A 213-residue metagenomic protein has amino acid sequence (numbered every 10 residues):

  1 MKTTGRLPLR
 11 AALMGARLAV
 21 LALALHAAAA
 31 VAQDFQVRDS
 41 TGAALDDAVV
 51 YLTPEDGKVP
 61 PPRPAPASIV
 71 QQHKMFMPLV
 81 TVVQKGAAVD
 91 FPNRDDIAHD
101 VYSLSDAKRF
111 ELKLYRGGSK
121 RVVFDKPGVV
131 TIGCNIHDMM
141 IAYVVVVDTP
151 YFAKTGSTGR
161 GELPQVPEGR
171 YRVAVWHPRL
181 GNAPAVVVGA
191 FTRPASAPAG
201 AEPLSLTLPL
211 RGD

Functional and structural regions predicted by a protein language model:
M1-M14: N-terminal secretory signal peptides that target proteins for export/translocation
L9-R10, A19, R193: Intrinsically disordered, low-complexity, compositionally biased regions/tails
G15-A27: Bacterial N-terminal signal peptides
A30-D213: Extracytoplasmic copper-binding redox domains, predominantly the cupredoxin/blue-copper superfamily
